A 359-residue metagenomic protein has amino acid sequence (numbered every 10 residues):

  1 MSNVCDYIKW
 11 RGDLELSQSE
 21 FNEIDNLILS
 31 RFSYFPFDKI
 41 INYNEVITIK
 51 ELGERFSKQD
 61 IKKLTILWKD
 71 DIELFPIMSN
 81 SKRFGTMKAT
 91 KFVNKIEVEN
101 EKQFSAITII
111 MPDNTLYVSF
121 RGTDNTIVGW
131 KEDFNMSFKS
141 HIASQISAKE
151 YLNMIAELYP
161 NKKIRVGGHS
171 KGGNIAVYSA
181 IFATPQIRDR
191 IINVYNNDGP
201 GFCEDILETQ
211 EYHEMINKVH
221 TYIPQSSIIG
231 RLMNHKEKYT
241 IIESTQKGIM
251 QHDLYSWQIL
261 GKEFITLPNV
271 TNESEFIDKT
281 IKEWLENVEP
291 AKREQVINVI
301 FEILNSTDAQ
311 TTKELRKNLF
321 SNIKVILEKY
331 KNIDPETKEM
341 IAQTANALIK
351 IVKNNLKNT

Functional and structural regions predicted by a protein language model:
M1-D25, L29-I107, M111-L116, F120-N135 (+2 more regions): Alpha/beta hydrolase fold serine-hydrolase catalytic domain that processes acyl esters and thioesters
G167-G172, A176: Gly/Ala-rich beta-loop-alpha elbow adjacent to hydrolase catalytic centers
A176-P185: Short glycine-enriched nucleophile-adjacent loop and the immediately C-terminal alpha-helix near the catalytic center
